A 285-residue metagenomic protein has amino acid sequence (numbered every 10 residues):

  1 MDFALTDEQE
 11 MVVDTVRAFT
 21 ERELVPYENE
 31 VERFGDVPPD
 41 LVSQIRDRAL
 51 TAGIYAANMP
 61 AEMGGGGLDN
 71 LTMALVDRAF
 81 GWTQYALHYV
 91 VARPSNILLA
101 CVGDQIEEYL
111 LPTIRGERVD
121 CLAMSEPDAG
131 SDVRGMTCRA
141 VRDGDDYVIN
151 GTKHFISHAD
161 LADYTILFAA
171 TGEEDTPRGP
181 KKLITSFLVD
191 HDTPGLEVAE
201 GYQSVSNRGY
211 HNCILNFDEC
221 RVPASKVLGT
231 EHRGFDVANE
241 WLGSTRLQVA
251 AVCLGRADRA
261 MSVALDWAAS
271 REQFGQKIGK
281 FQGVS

Functional and structural regions predicted by a protein language model:
D2-V12, S186, E197-S285: Glycine-rich beta->alpha junctions and the first turn(s) of the following alpha-helix
Y27-A49: Short secondary-structure junction/hinge motifs that connect adjacent elements
D47-V119, S157-Y164: Internal helix-loop-helix
G53, V76-G81, A169-T171, V189-P194 (+1 more regions): Short Ser/Thr-interspersed hydrophobic loop/turn segments at strand-loop and sheet-helix junctions that line or gate
A129, H154-A159, N207, S244-Q248: Glycine-rich phosphate/pyrophosphate-binding beta-alpha loops
C138-V141: A structural signal for short hydrophobic beta-strand segments in well-ordered beta-sheet cores
D146, N150-V198: A short core secondary-structure module
